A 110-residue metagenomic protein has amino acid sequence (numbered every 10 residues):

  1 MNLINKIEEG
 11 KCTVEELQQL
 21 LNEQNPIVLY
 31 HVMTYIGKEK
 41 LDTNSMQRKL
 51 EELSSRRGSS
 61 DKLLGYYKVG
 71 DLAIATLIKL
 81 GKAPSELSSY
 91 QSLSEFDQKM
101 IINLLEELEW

Functional and structural regions predicted by a protein language model:
M1-E9, I27-D42, K62-K82: Structural detector for internal amphipathic alpha-helices that build alpha-solenoid repeat scaffolds
E8-N22, L41-G58, A83-Y90: Amphipathic alpha-helical scaffolding segments comprising HEAT/armadillo-like alpha-solenoid repeats
V14, L29, T43, D97-I101: Short amphipathic alpha-helical segments that mediate assembly, nucleic-acid/protein binding, or membrane association
N22, P26-I27, S59-L63, Y67 (+1 more regions): Alpha-helix N-cap/helix-start positions at coil->helix boundaries
T34-G37, E51-G58, I78-G81, E106-E109: Alpha-helical repeat scaffolds in large eukaryotic proteins
I78, A83-W110: Eukaryotic acidic, Ser/Thr-rich intrinsically disordered low-complexity regions
